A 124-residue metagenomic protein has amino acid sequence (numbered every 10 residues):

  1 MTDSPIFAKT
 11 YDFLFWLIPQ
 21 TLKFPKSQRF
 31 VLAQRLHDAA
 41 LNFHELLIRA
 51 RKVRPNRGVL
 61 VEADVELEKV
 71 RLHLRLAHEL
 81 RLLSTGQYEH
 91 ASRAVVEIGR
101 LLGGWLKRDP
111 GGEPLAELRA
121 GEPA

Functional and structural regions predicted by a protein language model:
M1-A124: Amphipathic alpha-helical assembly/interaction segments
